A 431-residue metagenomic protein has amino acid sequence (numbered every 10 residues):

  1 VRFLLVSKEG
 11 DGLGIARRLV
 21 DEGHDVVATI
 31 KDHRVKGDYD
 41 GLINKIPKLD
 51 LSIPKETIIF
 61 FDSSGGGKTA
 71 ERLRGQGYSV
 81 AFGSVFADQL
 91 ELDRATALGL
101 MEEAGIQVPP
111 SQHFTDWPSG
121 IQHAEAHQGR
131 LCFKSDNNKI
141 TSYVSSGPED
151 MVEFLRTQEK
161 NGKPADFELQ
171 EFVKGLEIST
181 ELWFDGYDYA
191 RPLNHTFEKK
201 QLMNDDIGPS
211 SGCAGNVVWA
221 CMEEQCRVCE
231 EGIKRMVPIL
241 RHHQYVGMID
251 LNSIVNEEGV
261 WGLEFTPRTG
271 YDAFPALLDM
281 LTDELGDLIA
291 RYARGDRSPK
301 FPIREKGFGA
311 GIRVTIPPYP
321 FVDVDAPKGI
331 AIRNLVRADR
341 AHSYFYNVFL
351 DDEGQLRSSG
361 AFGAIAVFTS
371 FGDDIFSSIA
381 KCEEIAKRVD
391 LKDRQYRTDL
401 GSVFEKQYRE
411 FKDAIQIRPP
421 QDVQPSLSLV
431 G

Functional and structural regions predicted by a protein language model:
V1-F86: ATP-binding N-terminal substructure of ATP-dependent carboxylate-amine bond-forming enzymes
G83-V144, P148-E149: A conserved helix-loop-beta module that forms one wall/lid of the active-site cleft in ATP-utilizing catalytic domains
Y143-A276: Internal nucleotide-binding/catalytic subdomain
G162, E384-L400: Short arginine-rich
N216-W219, I312-R313, A364-G372: Short, well-ordered beta-strand elements within core beta-sheets of diverse protein domains
C229-I249, T266-R340, L350-E353: Active-site "cap" helix and flanking loop/linker of ATP-utilizing ligase/carboxylase catalytic domains
D399-G431: A cross-kingdom feature marking charged/low-complexity
